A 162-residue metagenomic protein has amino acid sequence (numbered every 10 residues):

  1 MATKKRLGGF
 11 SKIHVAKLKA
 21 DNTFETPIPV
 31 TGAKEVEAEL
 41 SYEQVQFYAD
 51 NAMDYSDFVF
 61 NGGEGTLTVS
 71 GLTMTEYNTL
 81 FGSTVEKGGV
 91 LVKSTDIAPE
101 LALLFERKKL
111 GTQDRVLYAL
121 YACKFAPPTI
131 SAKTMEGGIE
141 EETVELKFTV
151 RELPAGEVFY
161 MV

Functional and structural regions predicted by a protein language model:
A2-Y77, F125-E140: Solvent-exposed edge beta-strands and adjacent loop segments that serve as assembly or binding interfaces
G9-F10, G88, E141, F148: Short, surface-exposed, charged/polar-biased interaction segments
I13, R115, L146-V150: Short secondary-structure transition/capping segments
E25-T31, V116-C123, M161-V162: Short amphipathic beta-strand/extended segments with alternating polar/hydrophobic composition
Q44, D114, T143-V144: Short, functional N-terminal and low-complexity linear motifs
Y55-Y121: Structured, beta-strand-rich domain cores that present glycine/charged loop surfaces used to bind extended ligands
F125-V162: Mixed-charge, glycine-accented linear interaction segment located at domain edges/termini
